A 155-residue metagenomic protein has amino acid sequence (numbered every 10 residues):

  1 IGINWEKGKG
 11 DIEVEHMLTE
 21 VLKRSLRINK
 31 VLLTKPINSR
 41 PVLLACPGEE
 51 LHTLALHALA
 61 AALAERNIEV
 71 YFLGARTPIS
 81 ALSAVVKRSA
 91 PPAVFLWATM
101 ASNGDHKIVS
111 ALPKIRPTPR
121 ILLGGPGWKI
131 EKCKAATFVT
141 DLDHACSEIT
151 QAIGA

Functional and structural regions predicted by a protein language model:
I1-K30, T34: Long amphipathic alpha-helical segments
R40-L43: Conserved hydrophobic helix-helix packing surfaces used for dimerization/oligomerization
H57-F72: Short helix-loop-beta junction
P78-L82: Short acidic active-site motifs
V86, A90-P91: Proline-aspartate-enriched helix->loop->beta-strand connector
A98-T99, G125-P126: Short secondary-structure boundary segments
T118-G125: Short, hydrophobic beta-strand segments that form beta-sheet elements in well-ordered domains
P126-A155: Peripheral docking tails and interdomain loops at the edges of cofactor- or intermediate-handling domains
